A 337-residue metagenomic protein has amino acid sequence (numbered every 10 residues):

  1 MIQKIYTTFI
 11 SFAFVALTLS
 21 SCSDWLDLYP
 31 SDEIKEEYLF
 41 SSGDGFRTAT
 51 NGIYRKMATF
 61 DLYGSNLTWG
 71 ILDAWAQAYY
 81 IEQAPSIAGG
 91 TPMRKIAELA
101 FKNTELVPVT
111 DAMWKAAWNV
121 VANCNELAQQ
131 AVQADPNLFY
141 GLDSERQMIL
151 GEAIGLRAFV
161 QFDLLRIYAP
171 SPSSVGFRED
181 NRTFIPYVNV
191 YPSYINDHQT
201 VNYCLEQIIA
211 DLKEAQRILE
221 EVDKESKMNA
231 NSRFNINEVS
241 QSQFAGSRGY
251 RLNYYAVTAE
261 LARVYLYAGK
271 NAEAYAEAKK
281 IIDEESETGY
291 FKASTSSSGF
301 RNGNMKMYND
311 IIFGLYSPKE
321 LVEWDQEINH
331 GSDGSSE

Functional and structural regions predicted by a protein language model:
M1-S31: Bacterial Sec-dependent N-terminal signal peptides
C22-A76: Membrane-proximal, proline-rich intrinsically disordered regions
T48, W69-L72, E221, A245-L252 (+2 more regions): Hydrophobic-face positions in mid-chain alpha helices that act as interaction patches
T91-Y168, Y194-N202, Q216-L219: Conserved, well-structured interaction surfaces
V121-C124, L205, L212, A278 (+1 more regions): Inward-facing hydrophobic residues that define packing positions of alpha-helical scaffold repeats
A134-R146, I218-R248: Flexible helix-coil transition and linker loops at the boundaries of alpha-helical arrays
L165-P172, D223, Y267-G269: Short coil/turn linking the two alpha-helices of tandem helical-hairpin repeats
